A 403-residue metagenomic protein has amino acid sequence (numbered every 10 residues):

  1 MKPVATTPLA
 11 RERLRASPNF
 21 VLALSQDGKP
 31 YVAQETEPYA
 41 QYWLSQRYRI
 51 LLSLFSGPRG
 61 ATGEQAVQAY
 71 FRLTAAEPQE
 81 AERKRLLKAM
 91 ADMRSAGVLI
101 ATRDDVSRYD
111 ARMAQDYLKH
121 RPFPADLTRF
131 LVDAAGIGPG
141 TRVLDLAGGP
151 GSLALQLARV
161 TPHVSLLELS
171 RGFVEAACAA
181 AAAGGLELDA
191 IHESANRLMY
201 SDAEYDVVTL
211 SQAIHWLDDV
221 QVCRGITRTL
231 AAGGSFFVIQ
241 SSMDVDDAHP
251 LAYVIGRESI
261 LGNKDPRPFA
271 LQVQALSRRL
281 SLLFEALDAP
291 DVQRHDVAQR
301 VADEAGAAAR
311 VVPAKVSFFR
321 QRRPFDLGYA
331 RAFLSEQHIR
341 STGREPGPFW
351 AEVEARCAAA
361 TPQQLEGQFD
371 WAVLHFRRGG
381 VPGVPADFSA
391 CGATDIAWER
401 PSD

Functional and structural regions predicted by a protein language model:
A40-D105: Long, charge-rich, low-complexity alpha-helical segments
T102-G138: Conserved class I S-adenosyl-L-methionine
G140-A147: Conserved class I S-adenosyl-L-methionine
P150-R197: Class I SAM-dependent methyltransferase SAM/SAH-binding core
M199-V208: A short acidic, Gly/Pro-enriched loop at the edge of an enzyme's catalytic core that lines a small-molecule cofactor
Q221-A232: A short glycine-rich, Lys/Arg-flanked "PGG" loop and its adjoining helix->strand segment in the class I
S235-R320: Conserved catalytic/acceptor-binding region of the Class I
D291-P401: Conserved Class I S-adenosyl-L-methionine
